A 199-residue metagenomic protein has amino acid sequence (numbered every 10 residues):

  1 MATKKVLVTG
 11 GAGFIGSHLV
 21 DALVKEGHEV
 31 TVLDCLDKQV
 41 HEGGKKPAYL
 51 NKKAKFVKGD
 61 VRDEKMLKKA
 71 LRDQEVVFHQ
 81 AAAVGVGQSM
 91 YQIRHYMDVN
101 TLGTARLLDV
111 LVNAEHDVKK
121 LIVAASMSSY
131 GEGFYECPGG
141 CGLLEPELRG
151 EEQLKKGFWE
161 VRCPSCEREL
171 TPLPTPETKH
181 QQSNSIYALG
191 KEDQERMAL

Functional and structural regions predicted by a protein language model:
M1-L199: N-terminal Rossmann-like NAD(P)+-binding domain of SDR-like oxidoreductases, especially those catalyzing
